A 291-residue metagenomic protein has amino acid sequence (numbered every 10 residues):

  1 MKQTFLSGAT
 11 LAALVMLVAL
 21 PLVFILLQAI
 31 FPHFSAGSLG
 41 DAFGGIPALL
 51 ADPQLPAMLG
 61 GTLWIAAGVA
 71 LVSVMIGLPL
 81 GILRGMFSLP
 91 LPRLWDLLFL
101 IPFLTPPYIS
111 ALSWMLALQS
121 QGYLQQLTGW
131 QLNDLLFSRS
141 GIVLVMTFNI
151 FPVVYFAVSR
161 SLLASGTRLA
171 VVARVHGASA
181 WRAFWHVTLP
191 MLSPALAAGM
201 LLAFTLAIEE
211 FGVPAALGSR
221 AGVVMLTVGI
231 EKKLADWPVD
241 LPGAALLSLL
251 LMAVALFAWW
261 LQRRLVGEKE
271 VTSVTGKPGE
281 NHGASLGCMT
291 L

Functional and structural regions predicted by a protein language model:
K2-A36, A51-L163, M191-G212, A216 (+2 more regions): Membrane-water interface segments at the C-terminal ends of transmembrane alpha-helices in multi-pass inner-membrane
I30-G45, A117-W130, S219-V228, E268-G276: Peri-membrane helix termini and adjoining interfacial loops of integral membrane proteins
L39-A42, V158-V171, A180, I208: Transmembrane helix boundary and interhelical loop/hinge segments in multi-pass membrane proteins
D41-A51, F184: A short amphipathic helical element positioned immediately N-terminal to and/or at the very start of a transmembrane
P90, A178-S179: Short coil/turn motifs that cap or connect alpha-helices
H176-A178, P190: Glycine/proline-centered hinge or cleavage motifs at structural transition points of membrane proteins
G212-P238: Glycine-rich helix-loop "coupling/hinge" segments at transmembrane-helix boundaries in multipass transporters
L261-L291: Alpha-helical transmembrane segments of integral membrane proteins
